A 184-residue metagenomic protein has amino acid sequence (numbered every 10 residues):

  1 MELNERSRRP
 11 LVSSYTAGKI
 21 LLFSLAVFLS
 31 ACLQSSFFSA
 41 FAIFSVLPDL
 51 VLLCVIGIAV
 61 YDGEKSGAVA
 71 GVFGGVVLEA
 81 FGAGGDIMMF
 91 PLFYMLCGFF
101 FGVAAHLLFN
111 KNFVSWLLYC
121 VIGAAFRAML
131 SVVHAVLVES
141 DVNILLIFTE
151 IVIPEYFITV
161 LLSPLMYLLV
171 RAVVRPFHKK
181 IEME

Functional and structural regions predicted by a protein language model:
M1-E184: Terminal, non-globular segments
